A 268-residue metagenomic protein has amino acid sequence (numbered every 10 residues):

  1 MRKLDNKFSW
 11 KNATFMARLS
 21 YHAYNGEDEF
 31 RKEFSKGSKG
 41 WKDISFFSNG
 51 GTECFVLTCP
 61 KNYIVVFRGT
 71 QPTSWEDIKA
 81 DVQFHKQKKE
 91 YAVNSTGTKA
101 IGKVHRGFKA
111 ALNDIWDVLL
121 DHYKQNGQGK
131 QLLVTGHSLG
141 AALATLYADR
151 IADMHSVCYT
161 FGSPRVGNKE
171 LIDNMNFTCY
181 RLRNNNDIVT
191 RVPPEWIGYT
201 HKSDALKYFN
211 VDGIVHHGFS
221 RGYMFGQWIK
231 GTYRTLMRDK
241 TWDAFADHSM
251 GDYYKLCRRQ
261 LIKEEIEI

Functional and structural regions predicted by a protein language model:
M1-T135, L139-I268: Non-catalytic, mobile gating and regulatory segments of ester bond hydrolases
